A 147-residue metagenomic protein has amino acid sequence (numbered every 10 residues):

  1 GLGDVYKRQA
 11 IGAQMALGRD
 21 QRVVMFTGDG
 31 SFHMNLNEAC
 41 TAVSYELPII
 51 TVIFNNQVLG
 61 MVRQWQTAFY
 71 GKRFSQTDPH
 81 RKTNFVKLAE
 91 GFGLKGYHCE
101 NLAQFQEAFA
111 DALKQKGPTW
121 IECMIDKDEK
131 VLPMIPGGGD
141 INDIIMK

Functional and structural regions predicted by a protein language model:
G3-K147: Thiamine diphosphate
